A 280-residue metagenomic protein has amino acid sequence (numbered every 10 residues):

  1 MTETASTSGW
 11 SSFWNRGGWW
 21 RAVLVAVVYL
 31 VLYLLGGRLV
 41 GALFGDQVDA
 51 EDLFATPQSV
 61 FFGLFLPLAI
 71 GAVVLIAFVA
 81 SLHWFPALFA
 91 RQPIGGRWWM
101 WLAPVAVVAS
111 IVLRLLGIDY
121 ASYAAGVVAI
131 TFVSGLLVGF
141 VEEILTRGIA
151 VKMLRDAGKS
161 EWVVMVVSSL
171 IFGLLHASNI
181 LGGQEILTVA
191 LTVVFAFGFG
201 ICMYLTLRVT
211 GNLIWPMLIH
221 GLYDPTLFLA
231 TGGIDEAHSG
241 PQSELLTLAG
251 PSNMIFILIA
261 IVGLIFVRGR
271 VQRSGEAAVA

Functional and structural regions predicted by a protein language model:
M1-R16: Short, Lys/Arg-rich, polar N-terminal cytosolic tail immediately upstream of the first transmembrane signal-anchor
A22-V79, W98-W101, A129-I130, L248-I259: Alpha-helical transmembrane segments in multi-pass membrane proteins
V23-V27, W99-P104, A129, W162-V167 (+2 more regions): Hydrophobic alpha-helical transmembrane segments
V107-A109, G139, E161-A177: Small-polar-interrupted transmembrane alpha-helices in polytopic inner-membrane proteins
R114-A125, L181-L187: Membrane-interface helix caps and helix-loop-helix hairpins in membrane proteins
V141-V167, R208-N212: Membrane-interface helix/loop boundary segments of multi-pass membrane proteins
V189-L245: Functionally important transmembrane alpha-helices
G221-A280: C-terminal membrane module of polytopic membrane proteins
